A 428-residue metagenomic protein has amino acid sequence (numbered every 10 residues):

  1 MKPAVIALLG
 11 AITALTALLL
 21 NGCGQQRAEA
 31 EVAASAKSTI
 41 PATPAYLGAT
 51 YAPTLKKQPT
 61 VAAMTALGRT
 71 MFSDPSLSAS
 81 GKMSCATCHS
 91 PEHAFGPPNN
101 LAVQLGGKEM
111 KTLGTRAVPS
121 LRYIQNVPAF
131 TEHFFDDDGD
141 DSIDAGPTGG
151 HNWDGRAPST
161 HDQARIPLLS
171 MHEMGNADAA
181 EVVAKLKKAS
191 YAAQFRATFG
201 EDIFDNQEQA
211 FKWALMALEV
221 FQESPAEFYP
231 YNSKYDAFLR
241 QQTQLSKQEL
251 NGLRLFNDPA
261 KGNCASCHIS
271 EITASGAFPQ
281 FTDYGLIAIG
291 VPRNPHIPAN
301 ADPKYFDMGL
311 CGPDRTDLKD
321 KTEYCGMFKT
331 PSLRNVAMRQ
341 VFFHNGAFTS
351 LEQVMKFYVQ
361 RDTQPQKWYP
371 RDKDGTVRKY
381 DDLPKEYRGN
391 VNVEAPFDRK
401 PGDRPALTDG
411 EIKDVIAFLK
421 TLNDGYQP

Functional and structural regions predicted by a protein language model:
A4-M71, I166, M171, G175 (+6 more regions): Post-cleavage N-terminal segment of exported redox proteins
E29-H161, P230-R371: Short glycine/threonine-rich turn/loop motifs
S332-P428: Extracellular low-complexity, Gly/Ser/Thr-rich intrinsically disordered linkers and protease-sensitive activation/hinge
